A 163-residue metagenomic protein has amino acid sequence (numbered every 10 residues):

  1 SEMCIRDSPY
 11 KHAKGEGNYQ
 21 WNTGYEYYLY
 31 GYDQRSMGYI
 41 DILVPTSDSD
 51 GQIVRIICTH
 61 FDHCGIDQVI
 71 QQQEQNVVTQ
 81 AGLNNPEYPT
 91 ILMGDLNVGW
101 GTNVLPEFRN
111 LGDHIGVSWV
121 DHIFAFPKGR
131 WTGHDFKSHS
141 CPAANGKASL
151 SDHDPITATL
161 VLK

Functional and structural regions predicted by a protein language model:
S1-E2, R6-I53, D135-S140: Structured beta-strand-rich core segments of catalytic domains in phosphoester-bond hydrolases
I5, H63, V98: Active-site micro-motifs of SAM-dependent methyltransferase domains
R6, D33-R35, I70-Q75, G116-V117 (+1 more regions): A structural signal for well-ordered alpha-helical scaffolds and beta->alpha junctions
H12-K14, C58, N110-G112: Structural signal for conserved beta-strand scaffold positions within catalytic alpha/beta enzyme cores
E26, F61-D67: Second-shell loop/turn segments in exported
Q34-I57, D67-L105: His/acidic metal-ligating clusters that form di-metal
A81-I91, L96-K163: Metal-dependent phosphoester-hydrolase catalytic domains
